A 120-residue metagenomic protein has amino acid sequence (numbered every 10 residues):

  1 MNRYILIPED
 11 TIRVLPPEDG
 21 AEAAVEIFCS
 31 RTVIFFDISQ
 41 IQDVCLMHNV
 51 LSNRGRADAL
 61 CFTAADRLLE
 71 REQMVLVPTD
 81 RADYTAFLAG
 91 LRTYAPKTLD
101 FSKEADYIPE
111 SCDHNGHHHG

Functional and structural regions predicted by a protein language model:
M1-E22, A86, I108-D113: Anionic N-terminal interaction surfaces
N2, R31, M74: Short, flexible active-site loop motifs that bind/organize anionic cofactors or intermediates
Y4, A24-E26, C61: Residue-level detector of beta-strand face positions
I7-E9, C29-R31, A65-R71: Glycine-centered tight beta-turn/hairpin loop motif at sheet-sheet or coil-to-beta transitions
V14, A23-I27, L46, F101: Short hydrophobic/aromatic-rich beta-strand segments that constitute the beta-sheet cores of beta-sandwich/beta-barrel
P16-A24, S39, D66-L68: Short, solvent-exposed coil/turn segments at beta-strand boundaries
S30-V50: Phosphoinositide-dependent membrane-docking surfaces
D43-G120: Acidic, Ser/Thr- and proline-rich intrinsically disordered linker/docking segments of eukaryotic scaffolds
